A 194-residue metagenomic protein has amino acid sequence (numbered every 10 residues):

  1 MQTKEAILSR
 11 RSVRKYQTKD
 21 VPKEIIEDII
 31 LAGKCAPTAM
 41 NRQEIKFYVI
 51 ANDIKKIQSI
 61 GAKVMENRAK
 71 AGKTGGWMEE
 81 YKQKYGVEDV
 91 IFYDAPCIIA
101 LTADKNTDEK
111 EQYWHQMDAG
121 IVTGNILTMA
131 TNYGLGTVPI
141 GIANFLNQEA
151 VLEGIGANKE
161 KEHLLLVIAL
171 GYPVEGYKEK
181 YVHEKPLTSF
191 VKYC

Functional and structural regions predicted by a protein language model:
M1-F92, F190, C194: N-terminal amphipathic, basic helical "cap/leader" segment at the start of enzyme domains
E5-S12, A157-C194: C-terminal helix-cap and adjacent tail motif
D28-I29, G33, I99, D104-E153: Small-aliphatic-rich amphipathic alpha-helix that forms the alpha element of a beta-alpha
A39, T131-N132, K159-K161: Arginine/glycine-rich "motif VI" loop of SF2 helicases in the C-terminal RecA-like domain
E44-I45, A95-I98, L164-L165: Short, surface-exposed beta-edge/turn micro-motifs
V64-E66, A103, E149-A169: Short, conserved aromatic-histidine micro-motifs
I91-D94, K159: Extracellular/periplasmic catalytic domains that process cell-envelope and extracellular macromolecules
